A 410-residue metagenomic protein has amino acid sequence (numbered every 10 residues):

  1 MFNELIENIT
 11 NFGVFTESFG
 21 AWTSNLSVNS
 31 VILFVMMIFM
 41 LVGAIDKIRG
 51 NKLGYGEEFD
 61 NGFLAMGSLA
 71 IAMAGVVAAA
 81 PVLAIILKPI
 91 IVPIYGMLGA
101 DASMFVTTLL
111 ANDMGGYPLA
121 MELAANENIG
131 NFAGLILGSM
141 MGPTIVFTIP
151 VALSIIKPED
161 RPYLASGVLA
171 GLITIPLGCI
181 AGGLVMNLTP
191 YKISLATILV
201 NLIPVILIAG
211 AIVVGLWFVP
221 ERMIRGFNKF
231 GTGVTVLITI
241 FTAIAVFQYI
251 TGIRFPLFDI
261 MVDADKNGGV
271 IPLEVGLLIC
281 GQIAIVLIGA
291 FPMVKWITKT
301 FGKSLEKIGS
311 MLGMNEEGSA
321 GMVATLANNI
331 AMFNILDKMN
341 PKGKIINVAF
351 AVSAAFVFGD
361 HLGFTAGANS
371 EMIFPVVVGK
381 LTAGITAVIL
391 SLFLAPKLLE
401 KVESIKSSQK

Functional and structural regions predicted by a protein language model:
M1-G75, A133-G138, V146-G289, E371-K410: Signature of multi-pass transmembrane helix bundles
F2, L83-A102, R254-A264: Interfacial/capping segments of alpha-helical transmembrane domains
G50-Y55, L87, I297-S304: Juxtamembrane/interfacial segments flanking transmembrane helices
E57-S68, V92-M97, K303-M314: Short amphipathic alpha-helical coupling elements at transmembrane boundaries
A78-P89, L119-E127, L184-L188, I253: Transmembrane alpha-helix boundary signature
L98-L177, N315-N369: Alpha-helical membrane segments and immediately flanking helix-loop junctions that form or couple to the substrate/ion
L257-E317, G321-I330: Long, well-ordered mid-to-C-terminal structural blocks that present hydrophobic/aromatic surfaces
